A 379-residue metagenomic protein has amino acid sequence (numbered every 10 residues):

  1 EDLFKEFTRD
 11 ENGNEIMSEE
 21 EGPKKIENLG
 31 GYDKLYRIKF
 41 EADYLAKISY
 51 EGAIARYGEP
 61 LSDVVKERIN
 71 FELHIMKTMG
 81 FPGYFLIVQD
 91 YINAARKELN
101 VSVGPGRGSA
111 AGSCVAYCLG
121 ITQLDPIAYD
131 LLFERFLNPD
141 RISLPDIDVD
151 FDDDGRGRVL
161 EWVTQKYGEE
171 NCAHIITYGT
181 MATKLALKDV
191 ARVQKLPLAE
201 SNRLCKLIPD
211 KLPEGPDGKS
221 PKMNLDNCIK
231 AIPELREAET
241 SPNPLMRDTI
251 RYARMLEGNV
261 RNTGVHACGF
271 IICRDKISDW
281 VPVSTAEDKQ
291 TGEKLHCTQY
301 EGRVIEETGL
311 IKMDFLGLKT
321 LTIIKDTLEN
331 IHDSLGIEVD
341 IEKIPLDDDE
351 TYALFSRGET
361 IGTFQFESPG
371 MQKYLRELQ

Functional and structural regions predicted by a protein language model:
E1-Q379: Alpha-helical scaffold/interaction cores of sigma-54-like transcription cofactors and many family A DNA polymerases
